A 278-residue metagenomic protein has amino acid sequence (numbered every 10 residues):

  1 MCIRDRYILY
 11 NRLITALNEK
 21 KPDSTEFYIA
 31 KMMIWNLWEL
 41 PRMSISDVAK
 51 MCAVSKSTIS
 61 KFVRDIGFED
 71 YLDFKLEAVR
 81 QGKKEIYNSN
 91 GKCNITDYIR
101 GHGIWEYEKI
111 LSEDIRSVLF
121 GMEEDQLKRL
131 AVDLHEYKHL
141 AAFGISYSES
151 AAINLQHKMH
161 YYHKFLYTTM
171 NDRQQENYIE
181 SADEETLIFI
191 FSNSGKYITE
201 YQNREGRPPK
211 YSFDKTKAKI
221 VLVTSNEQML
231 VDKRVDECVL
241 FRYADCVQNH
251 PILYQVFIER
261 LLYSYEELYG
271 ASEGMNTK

Functional and structural regions predicted by a protein language model:
M1-I3: Short, small-residue-biased leader/transition segments that mark boundaries at the very start of proteins
D5-L17: A short, Lys/Arg-rich alpha-helix, primarily the initiator
I8-L9, K21-T25, W38-R42, M51-A53 (+1 more regions): HTH-adjacent hinge/linker in prokaryotic transcriptional regulators
M32-N36: Short amphipathic alpha-helical elements of helix-turn-helix/winged-helix folds
D125-Y137: Glycine-rich phosphate/diphosphate-binding loops that line cofactor/substrate pockets in enzymes
H135-G270: Glycine-rich phosphate-binding loops that contact phosphosugars or nucleotide phosphates
Y269-K278: Internal, active-site/partner-interface "lid" segment
